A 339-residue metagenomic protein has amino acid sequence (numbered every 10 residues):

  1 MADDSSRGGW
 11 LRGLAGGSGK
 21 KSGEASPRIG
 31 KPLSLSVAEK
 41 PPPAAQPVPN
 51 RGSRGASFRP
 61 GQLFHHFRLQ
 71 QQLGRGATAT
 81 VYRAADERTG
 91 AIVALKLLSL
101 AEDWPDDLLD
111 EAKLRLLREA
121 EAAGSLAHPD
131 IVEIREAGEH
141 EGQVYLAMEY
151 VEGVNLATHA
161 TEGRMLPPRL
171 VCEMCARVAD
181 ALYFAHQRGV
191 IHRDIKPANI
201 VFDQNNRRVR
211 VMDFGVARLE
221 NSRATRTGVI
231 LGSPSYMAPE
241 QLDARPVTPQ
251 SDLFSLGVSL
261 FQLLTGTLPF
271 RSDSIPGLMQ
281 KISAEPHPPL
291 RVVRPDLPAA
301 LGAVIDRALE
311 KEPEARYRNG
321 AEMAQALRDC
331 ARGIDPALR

Functional and structural regions predicted by a protein language model:
M1-Q70, C330: Short N-terminal regulatory/linker segments that flank and modulate the kinase catalytic core
D3-G9, R51-P286: Conserved ATP-binding/catalytic core of the eukaryotic-like protein kinase fold, especially serine/threonine kinases
D296-L309: Conserved C-terminal C-lobe helix
E312-P313: Short helix/strand-capping hinge loops at secondary-structure junctions that flank key functional elements
R316: Conserved HRD-motif arginine in the catalytic loop of eukaryotic-like protein kinases
A337-R339: Regulatory extensions appended to serine/threonine kinase catalytic cores
